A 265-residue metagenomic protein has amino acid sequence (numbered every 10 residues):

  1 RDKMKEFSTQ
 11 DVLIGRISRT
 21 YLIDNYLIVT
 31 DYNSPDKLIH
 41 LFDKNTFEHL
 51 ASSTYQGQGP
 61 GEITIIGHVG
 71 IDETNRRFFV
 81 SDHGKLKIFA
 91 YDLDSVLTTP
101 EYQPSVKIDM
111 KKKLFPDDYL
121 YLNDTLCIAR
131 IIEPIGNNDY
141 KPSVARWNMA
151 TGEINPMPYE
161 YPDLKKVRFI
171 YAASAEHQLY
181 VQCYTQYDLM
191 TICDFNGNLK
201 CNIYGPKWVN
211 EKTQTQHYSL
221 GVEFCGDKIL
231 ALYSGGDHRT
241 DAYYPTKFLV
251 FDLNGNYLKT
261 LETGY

Functional and structural regions predicted by a protein language model:
R1-I14, N254-N256: A short helix->beta-strand "capping" segment at the edge of beta-propeller domains
R16-Y21, G67-T74, D117-D124, F169-H177 (+2 more regions): Structural signature of eukaryotic scaffold interfaces centered on beta-propeller domains
Y32-D36, H83-F89, I135-K141, C183-Q186 (+1 more regions): Short, solvent-exposed loop/turn segments at conserved positions within beta-propeller repeat blades
L41-D43, S95, P142-M149, Y243-N256: Beta-propeller blade signature
E48-R76, Y161-P162, Y265: Blade-loop segments of beta-propeller domains
G59-G61, K207-T213, N256-Y265: Conserved blade-ending motifs and adjacent loop-strand segments that build the rim/top face of beta-propeller domains
G84-K85, L93-N123: Asp-box/WD-like beta-propeller blade repeats and closely related beta-sheet repeat scaffolds
Q214-V250: Loop/turn-rich, solvent-exposed surfaces of beta-rich toroidal or solenoidal domains
